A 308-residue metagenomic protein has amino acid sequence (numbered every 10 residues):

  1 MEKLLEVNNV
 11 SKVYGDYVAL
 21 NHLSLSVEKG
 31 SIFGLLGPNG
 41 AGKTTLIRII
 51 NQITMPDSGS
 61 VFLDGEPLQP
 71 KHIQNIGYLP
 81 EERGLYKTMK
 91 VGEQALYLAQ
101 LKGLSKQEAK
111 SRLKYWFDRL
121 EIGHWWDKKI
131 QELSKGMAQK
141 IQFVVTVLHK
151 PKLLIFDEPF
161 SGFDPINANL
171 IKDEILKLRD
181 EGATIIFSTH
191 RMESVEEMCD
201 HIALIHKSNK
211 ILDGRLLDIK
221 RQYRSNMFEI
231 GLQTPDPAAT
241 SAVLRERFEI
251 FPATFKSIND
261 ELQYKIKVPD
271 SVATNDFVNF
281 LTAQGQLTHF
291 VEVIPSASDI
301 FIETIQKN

Functional and structural regions predicted by a protein language model:
E2-L5, K12-H206, I211-L212: ABC transporter nucleotide-binding domains
N8, E28, G231-Q233, K267-P269: A structural detector for beta-sheet-dominated domains
V10, A253, F290-V291: Generic beta-strand hydrophobic packing signal
H72, Y223, I305: Short, flexible helix/strand-to-coil boundary loops that buttress conserved ligand/catalytic motifs in alpha/beta
G103, E121, G182, R247-F248 (+2 more regions): Glycine-centered loop/turn motif at secondary-structure junctions
D173-K265: ABC transporter nucleotide-binding domain
V268-N308: C-terminal coupling/interaction segments
